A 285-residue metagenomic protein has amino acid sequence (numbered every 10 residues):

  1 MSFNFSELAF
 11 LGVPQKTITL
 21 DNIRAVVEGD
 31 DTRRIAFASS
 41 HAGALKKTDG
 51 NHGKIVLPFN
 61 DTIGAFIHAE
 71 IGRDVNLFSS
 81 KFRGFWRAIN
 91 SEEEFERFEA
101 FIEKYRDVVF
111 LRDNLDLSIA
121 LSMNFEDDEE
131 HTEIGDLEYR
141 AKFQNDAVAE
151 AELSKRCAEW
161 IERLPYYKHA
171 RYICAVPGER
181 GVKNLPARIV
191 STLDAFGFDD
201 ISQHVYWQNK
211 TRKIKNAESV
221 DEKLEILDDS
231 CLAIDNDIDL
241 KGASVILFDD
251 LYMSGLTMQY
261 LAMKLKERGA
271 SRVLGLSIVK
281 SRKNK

Functional and structural regions predicted by a protein language model:
M1-K47: Non-cleavable N-terminal signal-anchor transmembrane helices
F3-I18, N22, W207-K285: PRPP/pyrophosphate-binding module of the type I phosphoribosyltransferase fold
A25-V26, R34, H41-G43, T48-D74 (+3 more regions): Active-site-facing substrate-recognition patch
L153, N184-I189, T257: Residues at alpha-helix caps and immediate loop-helix transition turns in enzyme cores, especially N- and C-cap
Y167-G178: Short glycine-rich phosphate-binding loop at a beta-alpha junction
G181-N184, N284: Short catalytic/ligand-binding loop motif for oxyanion handling, primarily in non-cytosolic enzymes, centered on
L193-I214: Histidine/lysine/aspartate-rich catalytic loop segments that bind and position anionic ligands
